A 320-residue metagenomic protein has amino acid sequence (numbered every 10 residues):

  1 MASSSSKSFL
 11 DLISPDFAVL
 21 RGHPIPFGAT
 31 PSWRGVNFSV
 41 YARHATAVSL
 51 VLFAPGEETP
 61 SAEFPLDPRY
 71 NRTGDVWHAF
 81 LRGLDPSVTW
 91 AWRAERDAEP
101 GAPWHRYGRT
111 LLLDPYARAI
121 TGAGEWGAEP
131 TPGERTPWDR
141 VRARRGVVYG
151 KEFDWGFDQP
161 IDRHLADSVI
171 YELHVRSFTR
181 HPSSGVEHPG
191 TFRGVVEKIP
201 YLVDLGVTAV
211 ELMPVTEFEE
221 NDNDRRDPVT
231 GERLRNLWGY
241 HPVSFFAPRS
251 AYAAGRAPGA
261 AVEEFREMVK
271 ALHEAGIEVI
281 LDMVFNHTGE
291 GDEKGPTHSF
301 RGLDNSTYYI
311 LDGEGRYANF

Functional and structural regions predicted by a protein language model:
M1-W33, E63, R72-V76, F80-E172 (+1 more regions): The feature marks proteins involved in alpha-glucan
R34-F38: Structural beta-strand segments of beta-rich domains
Y41-A47: Short proline/glycine-enriched turn/loop motifs at strand-loop junctions of beta-rich domains
S49-V51: Beta-strand signatures of extracellular beta-sandwich domains
F53-T59: Change "in extracellular beta-sheet-rich domains … of secreted and cell-surface proteins" to "in beta-sheet-rich domains
P65-R69, V186-P189: Outer-membrane beta-barrel proteins
H164, H174-R193, E197-F320: Substrate-binding/active-site clefts of carbohydrate-active enzymes
